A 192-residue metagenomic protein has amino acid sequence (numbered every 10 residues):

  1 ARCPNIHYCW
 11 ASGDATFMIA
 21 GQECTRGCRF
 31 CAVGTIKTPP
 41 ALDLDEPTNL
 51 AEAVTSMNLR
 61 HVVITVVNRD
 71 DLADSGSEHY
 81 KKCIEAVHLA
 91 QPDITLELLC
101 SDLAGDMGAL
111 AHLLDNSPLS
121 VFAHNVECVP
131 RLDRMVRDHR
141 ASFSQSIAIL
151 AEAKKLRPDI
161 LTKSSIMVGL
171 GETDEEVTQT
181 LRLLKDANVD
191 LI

Functional and structural regions predicted by a protein language model:
A1, N188-I192: Short, intrinsically disordered, charge-balanced linker/junction segments flanking boundaries in proteins
A1-H7: An N-cap/entry alpha-helix motif that binds or orients negatively charged groups
S12-F122, C128-L132, S142-D159, S164 (+2 more regions): Conserved Radical SAM active-site core
D133-R137: Short acidic, glycine/proline-rich loop/turn micro-motifs
